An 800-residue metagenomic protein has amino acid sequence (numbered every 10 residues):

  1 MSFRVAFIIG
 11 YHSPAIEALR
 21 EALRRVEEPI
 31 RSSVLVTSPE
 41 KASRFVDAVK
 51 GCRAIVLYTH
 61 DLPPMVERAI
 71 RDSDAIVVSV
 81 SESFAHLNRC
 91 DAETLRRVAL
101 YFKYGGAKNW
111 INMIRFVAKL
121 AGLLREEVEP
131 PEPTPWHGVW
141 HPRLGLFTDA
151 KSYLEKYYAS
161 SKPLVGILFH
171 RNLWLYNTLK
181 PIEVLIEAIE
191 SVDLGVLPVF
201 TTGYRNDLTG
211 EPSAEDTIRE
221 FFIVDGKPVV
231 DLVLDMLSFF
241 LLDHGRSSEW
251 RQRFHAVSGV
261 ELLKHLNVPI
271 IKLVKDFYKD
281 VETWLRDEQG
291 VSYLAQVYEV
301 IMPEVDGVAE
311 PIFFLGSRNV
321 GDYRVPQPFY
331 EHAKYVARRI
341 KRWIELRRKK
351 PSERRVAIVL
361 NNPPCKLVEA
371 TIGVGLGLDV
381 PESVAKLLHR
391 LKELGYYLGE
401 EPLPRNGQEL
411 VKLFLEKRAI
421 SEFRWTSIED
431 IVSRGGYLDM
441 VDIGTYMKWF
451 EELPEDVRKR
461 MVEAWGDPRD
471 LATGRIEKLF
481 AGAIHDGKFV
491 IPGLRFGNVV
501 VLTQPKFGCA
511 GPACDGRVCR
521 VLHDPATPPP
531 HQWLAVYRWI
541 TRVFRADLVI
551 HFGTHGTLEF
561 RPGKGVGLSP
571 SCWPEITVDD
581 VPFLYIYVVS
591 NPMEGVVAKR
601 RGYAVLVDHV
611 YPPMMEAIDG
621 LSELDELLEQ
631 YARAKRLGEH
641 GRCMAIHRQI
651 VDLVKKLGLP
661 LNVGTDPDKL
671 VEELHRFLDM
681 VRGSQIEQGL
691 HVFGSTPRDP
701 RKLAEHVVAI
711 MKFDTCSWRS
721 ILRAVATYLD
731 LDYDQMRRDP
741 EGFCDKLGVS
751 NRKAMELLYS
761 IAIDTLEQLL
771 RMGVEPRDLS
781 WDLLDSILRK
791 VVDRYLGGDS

Functional and structural regions predicted by a protein language model:
S2-S800: Ligand/cofactor-recognition surfaces for anionic moieties
